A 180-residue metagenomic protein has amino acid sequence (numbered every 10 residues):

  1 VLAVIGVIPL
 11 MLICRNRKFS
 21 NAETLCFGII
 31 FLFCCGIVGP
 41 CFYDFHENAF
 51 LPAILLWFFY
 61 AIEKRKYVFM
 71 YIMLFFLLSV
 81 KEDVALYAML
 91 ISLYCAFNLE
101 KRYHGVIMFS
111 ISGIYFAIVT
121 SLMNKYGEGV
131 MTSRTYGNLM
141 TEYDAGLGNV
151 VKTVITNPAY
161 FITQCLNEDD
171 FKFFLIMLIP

Functional and structural regions predicted by a protein language model:
V1-A3, C14, L25, I62 (+3 more regions): Catalytic phosphate/metal-binding cores of nucleic-acid and nucleotide-processing enzymes, i.e., regions that mediate
A3-G6, E47-L56, A85-I91, I176: Hydrophobic core segments of transmembrane alpha-helices in multi-pass, intramembrane catalytic enzymes
V4-F33, P52-A53, F69: Transmembrane-helix signature of polytopic, membrane-embedded enzymes that assemble or transfer cell-envelope glycans
K18, F50, L56-F69, A96-L99: Membrane-interface transmembrane helices that cradle and orient dolichyl/undecaprenyl
I30-I37, F76-S79, D83, S112-S121: Aromatic-anchored segments of alpha-helical transmembrane domains
P40-N48: Short acidic/glycine- and proline-prone juxtamembrane loop motifs at membrane-interface regions of multi-pass membrane
V68-S79, D83-A96, G105-S110: Transmembrane-embedded, aromatic-rich helix segments that form part of the hydrophobic channel/pocket engaging
K101-P180: Membrane-lumen/periplasm interface segments of specific transmembrane helices in polyprenyl phosphate-linked
